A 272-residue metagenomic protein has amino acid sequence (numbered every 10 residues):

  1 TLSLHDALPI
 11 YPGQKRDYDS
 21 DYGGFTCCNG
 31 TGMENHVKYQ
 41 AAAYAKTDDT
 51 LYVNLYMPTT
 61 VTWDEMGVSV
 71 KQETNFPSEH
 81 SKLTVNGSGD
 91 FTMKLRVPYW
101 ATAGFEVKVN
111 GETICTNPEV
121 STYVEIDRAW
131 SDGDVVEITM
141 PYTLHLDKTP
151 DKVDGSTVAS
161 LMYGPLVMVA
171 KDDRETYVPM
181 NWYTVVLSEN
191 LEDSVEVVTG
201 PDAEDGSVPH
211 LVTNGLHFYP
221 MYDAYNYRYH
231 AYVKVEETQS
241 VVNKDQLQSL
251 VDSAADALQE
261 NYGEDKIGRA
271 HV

Functional and structural regions predicted by a protein language model:
T1-D6, W130-V135: Extracellular interaction modules
L2-I10, A270-V272: Conserved small/polar residues in nucleotide/adenosyl-binding loops
A7-T84, E119, R128, T139-S249: C-terminal beta-rich recognition modules with glycine/proline-rich loops and embedded aromatic residues
M57-T60, M66, W100, K108-I114: Change "in extracellular beta-sheet-rich domains … of secreted and cell-surface proteins" to "in beta-sheet-rich domains
T84, G89-Y99: Surface-exposed beta-strand/loop patches in extracellular or lumenal glycoproteins
L95, Q239-R269: Mature, Sec-exported extracytoplasmic domains of Gram-positive
L95, V136-I138: Hydrophobic, well-ordered secondary-structure elements that form the walls of internal hydrophobic environments
T102-D127, L146-K152: Solvent-exposed beta-strand/loop surfaces of large extracellular or lumenal domains
